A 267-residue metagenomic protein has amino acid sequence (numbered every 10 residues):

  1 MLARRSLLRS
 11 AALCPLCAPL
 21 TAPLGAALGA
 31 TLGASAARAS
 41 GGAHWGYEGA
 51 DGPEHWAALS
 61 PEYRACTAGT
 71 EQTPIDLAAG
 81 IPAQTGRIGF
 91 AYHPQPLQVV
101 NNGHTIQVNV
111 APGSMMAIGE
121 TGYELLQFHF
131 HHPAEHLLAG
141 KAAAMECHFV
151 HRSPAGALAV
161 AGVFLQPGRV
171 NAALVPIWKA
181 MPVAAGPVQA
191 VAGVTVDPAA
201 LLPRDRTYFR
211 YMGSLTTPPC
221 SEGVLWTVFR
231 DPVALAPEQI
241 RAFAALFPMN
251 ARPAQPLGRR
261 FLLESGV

Functional and structural regions predicted by a protein language model:
L2-V267: Alpha-carbonic anhydrase
